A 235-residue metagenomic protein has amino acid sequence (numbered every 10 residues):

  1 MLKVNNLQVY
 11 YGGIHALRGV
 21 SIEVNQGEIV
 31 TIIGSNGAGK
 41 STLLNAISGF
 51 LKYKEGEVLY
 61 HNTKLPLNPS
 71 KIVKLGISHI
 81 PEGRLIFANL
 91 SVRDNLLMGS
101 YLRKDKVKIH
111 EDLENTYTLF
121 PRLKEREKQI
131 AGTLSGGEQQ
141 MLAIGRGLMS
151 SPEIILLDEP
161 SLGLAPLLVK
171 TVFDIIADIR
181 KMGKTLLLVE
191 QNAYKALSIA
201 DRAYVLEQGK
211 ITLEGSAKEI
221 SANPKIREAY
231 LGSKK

Functional and structural regions predicted by a protein language model:
M1-K235: Glycine-rich phosphate-binding loops of nucleotide-dependent enzymes
